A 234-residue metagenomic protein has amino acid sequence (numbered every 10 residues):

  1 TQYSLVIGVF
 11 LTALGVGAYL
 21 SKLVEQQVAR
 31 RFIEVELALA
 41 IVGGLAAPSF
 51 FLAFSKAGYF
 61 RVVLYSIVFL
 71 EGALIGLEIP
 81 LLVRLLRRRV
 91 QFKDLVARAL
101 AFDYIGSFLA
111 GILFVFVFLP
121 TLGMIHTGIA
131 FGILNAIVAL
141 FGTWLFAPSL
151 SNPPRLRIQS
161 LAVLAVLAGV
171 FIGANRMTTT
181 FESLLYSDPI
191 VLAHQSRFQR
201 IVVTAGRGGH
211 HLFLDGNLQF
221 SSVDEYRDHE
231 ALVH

Functional and structural regions predicted by a protein language model:
T1-H234: Alpha-helical transmembrane segments of multi-pass membrane proteins
